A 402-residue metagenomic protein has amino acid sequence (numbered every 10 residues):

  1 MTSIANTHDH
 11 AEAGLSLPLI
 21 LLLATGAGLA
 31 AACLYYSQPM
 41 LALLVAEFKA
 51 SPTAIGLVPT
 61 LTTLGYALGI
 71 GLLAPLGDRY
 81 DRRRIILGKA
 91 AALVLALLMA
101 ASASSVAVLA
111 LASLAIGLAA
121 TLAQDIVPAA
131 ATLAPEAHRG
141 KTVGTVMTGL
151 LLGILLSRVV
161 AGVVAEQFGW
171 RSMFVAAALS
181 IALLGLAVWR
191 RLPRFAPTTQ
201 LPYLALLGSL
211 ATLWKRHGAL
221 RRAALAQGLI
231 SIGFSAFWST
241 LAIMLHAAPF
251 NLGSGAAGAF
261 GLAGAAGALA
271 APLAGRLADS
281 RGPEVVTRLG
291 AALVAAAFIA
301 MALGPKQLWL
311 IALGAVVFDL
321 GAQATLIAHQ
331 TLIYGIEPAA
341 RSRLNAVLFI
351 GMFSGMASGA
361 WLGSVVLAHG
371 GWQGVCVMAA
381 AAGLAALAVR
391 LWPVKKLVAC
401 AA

Functional and structural regions predicted by a protein language model:
A5-G14, L192-L225: Juxtamembrane intracellular "pre-TM" segments in multi-pass secondary transporters
L68-V106: Conserved MFS/SLC helix-loop-helix module at the cytosolic interface between two early adjacent transmembrane helices
I70-D81, A270-P283, L367: Helix-to-loop junctions at the C-terminal end of transmembrane segments in multipass secondary transporters
V108, H138, T145-L192: Helix-loop-helix hairpin linking two adjacent transmembrane segments in secondary transporters
S113-L150: Cytoplasmic helix-loop-helix junction between adjacent transmembrane helices in 12-TM secondary transporters
L122-A134, A324-E337: Intracellular juxtamembrane helix-capping segments at the cytosolic ends of symmetry-related transmembrane helices
E284-H329: C-terminal transmembrane helical hairpin of 12-TM major facilitator-type secondary transporters
